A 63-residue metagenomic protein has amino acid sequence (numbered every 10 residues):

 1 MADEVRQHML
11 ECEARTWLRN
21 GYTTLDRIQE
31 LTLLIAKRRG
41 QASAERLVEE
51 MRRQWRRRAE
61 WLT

Functional and structural regions predicted by a protein language model:
M1-L33, W61: N-terminal acidic leader/helix
Q29-E60: Short, charge-rich amphipathic interface segments used for partner binding and complex assembly
